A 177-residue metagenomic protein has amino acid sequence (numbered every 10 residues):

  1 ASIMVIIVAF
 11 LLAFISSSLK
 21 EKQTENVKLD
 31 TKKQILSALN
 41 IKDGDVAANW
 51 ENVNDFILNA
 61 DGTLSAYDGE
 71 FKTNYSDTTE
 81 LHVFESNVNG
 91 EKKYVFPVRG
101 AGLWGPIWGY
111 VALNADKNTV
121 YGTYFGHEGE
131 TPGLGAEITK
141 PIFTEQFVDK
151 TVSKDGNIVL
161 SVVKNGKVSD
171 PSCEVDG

Functional and structural regions predicted by a protein language model:
A1-G177: Flexible, solvent-exposed loop/hinge segments and secondary-structure transition points
